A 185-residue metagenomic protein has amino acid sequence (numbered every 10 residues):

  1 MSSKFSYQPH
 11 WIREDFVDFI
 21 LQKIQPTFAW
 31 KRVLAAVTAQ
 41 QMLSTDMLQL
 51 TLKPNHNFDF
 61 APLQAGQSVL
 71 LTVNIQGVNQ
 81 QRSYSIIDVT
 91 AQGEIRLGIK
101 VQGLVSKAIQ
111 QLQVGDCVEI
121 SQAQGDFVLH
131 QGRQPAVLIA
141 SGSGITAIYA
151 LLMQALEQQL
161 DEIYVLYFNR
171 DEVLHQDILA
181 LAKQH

Functional and structural regions predicted by a protein language model:
S2-W30: A eukaryote-biased signal for short, well-structured alpha-helical docking elements
S2-Y7, W11-I12, V101-H185: FNR/FR-type flavoprotein reductase catalytic core
I20-D116, N169-R170, L179: Ferredoxin-reductase
